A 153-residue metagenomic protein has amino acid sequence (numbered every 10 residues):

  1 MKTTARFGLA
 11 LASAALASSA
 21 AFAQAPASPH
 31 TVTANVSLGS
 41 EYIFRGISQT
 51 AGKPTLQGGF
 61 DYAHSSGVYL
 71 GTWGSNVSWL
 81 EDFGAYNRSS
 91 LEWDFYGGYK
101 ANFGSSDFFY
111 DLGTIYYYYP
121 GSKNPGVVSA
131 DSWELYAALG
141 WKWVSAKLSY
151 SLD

Functional and structural regions predicted by a protein language model:
M1-T31: Cleavable N-terminal export/targeting peptides
Q24-S78: Short glycine/proline- and aromatic-enriched beta-strand/turn motifs that initiate or cap beta-hairpins
H30, G52-L56, S89-W93, F108 (+2 more regions): Residues that define the transmembrane beta-barrel architecture of outer-membrane proteins
V32, S66-T72, G104-Y110, W143-L148: Repeated loop/turn-to-beta-strand initiation elements of outer-membrane beta-barrel proteins
L38-F44, H64, G74-S78, A101 (+3 more regions): Transmembrane beta-strands of outer-membrane beta-barrel pores
F44-A51, V77-L91, S122-A130, S151: Outer-membrane beta-barrel translocator domains and adjoining extracellular loop/strand segments of Gram-negative
K53, Y62-H64, D107, Y117-K123 (+2 more regions): Surface-exposed, well-ordered secondary-structure segments
W73-I115: Mid-chain, structured segments of secreted extracytoplasmic proteins
